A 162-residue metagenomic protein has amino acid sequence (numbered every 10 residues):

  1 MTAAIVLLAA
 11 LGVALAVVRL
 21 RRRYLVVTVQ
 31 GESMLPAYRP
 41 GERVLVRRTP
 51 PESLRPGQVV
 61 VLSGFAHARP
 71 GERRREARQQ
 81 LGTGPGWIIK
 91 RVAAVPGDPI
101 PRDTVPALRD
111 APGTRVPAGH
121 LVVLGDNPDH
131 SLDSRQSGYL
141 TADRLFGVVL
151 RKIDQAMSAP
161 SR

Functional and structural regions predicted by a protein language model:
M1-R162: Extended hydrophobic leader/signal-anchor segments used for secretion and membrane insertion
